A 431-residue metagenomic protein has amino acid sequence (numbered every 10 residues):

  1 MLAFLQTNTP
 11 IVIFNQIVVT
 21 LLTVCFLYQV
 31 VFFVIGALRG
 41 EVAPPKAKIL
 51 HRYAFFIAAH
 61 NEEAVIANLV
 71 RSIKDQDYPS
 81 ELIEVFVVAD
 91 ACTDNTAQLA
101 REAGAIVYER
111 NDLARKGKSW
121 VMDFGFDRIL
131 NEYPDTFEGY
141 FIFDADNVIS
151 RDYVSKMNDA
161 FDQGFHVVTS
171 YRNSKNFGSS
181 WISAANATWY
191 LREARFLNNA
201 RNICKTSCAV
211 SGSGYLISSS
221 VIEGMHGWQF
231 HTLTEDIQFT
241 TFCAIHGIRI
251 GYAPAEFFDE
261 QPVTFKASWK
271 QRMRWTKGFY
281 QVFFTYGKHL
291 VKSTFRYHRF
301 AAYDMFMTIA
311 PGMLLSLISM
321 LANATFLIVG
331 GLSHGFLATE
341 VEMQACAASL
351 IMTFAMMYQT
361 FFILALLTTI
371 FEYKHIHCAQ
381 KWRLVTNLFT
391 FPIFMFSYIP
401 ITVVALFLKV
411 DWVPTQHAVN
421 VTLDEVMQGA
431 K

Functional and structural regions predicted by a protein language model:
M1-S72: N-proximal low-complexity "stem/linker" segments adjacent to membrane-targeting elements
V31-G40, P44-L50, K288-M305, V329-K431: Juxtamembrane C-terminal module of membrane proteins
H51-A54, E84, Q238: Cell-envelope/extracellular polymer assembly enzymes that use nucleotide-activated donors
A67, D94-R101, E109, D152: Acidic helix N-cap motif at the loop->helix transition within catalytic regions of sugar-transfer enzymes
R71-L82: Short, acidic, metal-binding catalytic loop of nucleotide-sugar glycosyltransferases
A89-A97, D112-A114, V148: A conserved acidic beta->alpha catalytic loop
N111-Y133, E138, R151-L233, M273-F284: Long helical/loop segments within the catalytic core of UDP-sugar-dependent glycosyltransferases, especially the large
D144-V148, H231, C243: The conserved acidic donor/metal-binding loop of glycosyltransferases
